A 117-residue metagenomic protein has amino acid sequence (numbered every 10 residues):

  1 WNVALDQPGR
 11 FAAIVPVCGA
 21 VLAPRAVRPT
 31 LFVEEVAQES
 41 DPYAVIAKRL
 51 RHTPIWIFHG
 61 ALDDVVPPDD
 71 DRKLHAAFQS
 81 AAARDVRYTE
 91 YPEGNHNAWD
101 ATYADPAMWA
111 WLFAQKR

Functional and structural regions predicted by a protein language model:
W1-G9, I14: Short glycine-enriched nucleophile-adjacent loop and the immediately C-terminal alpha-helix near the catalytic center
N2, K73-A76, A110: Alpha-helical scaffolding segments of alpha/beta enzyme cores, especially the outer helices of TIM-barrel or partial
L5-P8, K48-R51, F113: Residue-level signal for alpha-helix termini/capping positions
A12-Y103: The feature captures the conserved acid-bearing segment of alpha/beta-hydrolase catalytic domains
Y103-R117: Catalytic active-site module of serine/aspartate enzymes centered on a nucleophile-bearing elbow/loop
